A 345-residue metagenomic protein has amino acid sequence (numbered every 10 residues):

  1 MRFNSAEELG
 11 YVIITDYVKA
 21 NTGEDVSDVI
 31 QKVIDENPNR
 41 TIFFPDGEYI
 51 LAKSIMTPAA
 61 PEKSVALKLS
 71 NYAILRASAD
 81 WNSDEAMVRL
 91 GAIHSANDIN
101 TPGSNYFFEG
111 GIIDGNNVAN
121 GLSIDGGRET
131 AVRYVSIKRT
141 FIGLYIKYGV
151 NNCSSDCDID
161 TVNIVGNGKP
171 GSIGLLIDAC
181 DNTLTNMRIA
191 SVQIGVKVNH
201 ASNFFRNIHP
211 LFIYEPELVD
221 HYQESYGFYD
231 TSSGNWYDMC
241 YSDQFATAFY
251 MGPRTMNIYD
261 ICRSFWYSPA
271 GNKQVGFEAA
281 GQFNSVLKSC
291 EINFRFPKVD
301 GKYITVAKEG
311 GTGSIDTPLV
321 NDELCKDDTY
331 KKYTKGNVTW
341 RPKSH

Functional and structural regions predicted by a protein language model:
M1-K32: Right-handed parallel beta-helix/beta-solenoid
M1-N4, D80-I93, G336: Sequence/structural signature of small/polar-enriched beta-strand/turn repeats that build beta-strand-rich repeat
M1-V12, K326-T329, Y333-H345: Glycine-rich, low-complexity segments
V29-V33, V286-K288, K302-V306: Charge-rich, solvent-exposed alpha-helical interaction surfaces
Q31, N39-D84, I113, N117: N-terminal extracellular ligand-recognition/capping segment immediately after the signal peptide
K53-S54, R76-D84, N116-L122, T140-I146 (+7 more regions): Short glycine/acidic-rich loop motifs that flank beta-strands on beta-rich extracellular proteins
A59-L67, M87-G110, I124-Y134, Y148-V162 (+6 more regions): Surface-exposed loop/turn motifs in large extracellular/passenger domains
